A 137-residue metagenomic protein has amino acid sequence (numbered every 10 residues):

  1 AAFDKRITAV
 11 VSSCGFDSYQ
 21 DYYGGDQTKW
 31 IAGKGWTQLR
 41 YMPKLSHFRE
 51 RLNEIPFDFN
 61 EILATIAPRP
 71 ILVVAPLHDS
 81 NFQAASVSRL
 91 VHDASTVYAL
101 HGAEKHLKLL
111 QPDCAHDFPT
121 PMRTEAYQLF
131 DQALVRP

Functional and structural regions predicted by a protein language model:
A1-K5: Short glycine-enriched nucleophile-adjacent loop and the immediately C-terminal alpha-helix near the catalytic center
R6-I7, P68, E104-H106: A generic structural signal for alpha->beta connector loops
A9-S12, L72-V74, K108-Q111: Structural recognition of the beta-strand scaffold that forms the well-ordered cores of secreted hydrolase catalytic
S12-I62, Q83-V91, A99-E104: Mobile cap/lid helix-loop segments that gate and shape the active-site cleft of serine hydrolases
Y19, S80, H116-F118: Flexible, glycine-rich phosphate/dinucleotide-binding loops and adjacent beta-alpha linkers at cofactor/substrate
M42-S46, R51-F57, E61-P76, P119 (+2 more regions): Extended catalytic-interface subdomain
A67-A85, D113-C114: Conserved strand-to-loop "acid loop" that flanks and positions the catalytic carboxylate
V91-P137: C-terminal catalytic histidine-bearing segment of alpha/beta-hydrolase fold enzymes
